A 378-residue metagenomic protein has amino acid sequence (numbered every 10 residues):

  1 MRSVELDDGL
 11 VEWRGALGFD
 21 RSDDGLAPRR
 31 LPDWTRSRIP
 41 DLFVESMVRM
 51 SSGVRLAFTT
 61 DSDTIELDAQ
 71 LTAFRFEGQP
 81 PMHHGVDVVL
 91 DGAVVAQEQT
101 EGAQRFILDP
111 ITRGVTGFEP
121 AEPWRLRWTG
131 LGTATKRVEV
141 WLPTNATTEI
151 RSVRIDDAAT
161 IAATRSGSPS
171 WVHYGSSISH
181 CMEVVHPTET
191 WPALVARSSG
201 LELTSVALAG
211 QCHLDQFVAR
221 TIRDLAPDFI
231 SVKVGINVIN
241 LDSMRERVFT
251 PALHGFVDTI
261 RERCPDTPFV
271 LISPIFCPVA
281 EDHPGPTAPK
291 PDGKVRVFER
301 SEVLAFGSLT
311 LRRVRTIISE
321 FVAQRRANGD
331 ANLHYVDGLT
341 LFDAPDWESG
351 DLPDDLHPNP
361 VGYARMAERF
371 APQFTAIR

Functional and structural regions predicted by a protein language model:
M1-S170, P291, T375-R378: N-terminal secretory targeting modules
Q79, G130-L131, V138-A226: Serine-esterase "nucleophile elbow" of acetyl-processing enzymes
I178-H180, I236-L241, G350: A short, flexible beta-alpha/helix-coil linker loop
W191, F249-F256, V314-F321: A general structural detector for well-ordered alpha-helical segments in enzyme core domains, enriched
V195, L214-E262, P274-E281, F298: Oxyanion-hole/transition-state-stabilizing segment in secreted/luminal serine hydrolases and related acyltransferases
C264-F269: A short helix->loop->beta-strand "cap" motif at the edges of active sites that frequently abuts
C277-R378: Catalytic His-Asp segment of secreted/periplasmic serine-dependent ester chemistry enzymes
